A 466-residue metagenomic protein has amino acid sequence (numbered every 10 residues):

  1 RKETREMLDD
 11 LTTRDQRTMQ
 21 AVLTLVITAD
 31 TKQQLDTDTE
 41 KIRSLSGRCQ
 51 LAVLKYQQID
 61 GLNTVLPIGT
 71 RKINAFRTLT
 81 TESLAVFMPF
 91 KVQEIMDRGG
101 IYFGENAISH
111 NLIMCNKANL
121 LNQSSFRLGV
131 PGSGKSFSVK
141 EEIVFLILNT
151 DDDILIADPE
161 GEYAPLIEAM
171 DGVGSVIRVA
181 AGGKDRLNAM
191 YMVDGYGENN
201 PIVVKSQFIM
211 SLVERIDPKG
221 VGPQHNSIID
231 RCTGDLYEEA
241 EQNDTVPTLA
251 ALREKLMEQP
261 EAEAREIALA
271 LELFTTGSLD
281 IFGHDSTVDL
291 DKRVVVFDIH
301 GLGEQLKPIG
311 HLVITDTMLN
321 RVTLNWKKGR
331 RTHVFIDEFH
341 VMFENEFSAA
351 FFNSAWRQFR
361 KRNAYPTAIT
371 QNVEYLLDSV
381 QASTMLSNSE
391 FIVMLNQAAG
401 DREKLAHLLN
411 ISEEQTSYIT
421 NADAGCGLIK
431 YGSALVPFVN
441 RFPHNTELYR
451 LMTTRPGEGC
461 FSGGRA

Functional and structural regions predicted by a protein language model:
R1, Q57-M88, V130-P131, L376-A466: C-terminal regions of RecA-like/P-loop NTPase motor modules
R1-L128: Basic- and hydrophobic-enriched, low-structure N-terminal and domain-boundary segments that flank ATP-binding catalytic
R43, G47, I147-L148, E168 (+1 more regions): Anion (oxyanion) recognition and catalysis
G61-I113, A118, A164-G174, A181-A364 (+3 more regions): P-loop NTPase motor domains
S125-F126, L155, V296: Short hydrophobic/aromatic beta-strand immediately N-terminal to the Walker A/P-loop
S133-A189: Walker A/P-loop NTP-binding active-site region of P-loop NTPases, recognizing the glycine-rich GxxxxGKT/S
T370: H-loop/switch region of ABC-family ATPase nucleotide-binding domains
